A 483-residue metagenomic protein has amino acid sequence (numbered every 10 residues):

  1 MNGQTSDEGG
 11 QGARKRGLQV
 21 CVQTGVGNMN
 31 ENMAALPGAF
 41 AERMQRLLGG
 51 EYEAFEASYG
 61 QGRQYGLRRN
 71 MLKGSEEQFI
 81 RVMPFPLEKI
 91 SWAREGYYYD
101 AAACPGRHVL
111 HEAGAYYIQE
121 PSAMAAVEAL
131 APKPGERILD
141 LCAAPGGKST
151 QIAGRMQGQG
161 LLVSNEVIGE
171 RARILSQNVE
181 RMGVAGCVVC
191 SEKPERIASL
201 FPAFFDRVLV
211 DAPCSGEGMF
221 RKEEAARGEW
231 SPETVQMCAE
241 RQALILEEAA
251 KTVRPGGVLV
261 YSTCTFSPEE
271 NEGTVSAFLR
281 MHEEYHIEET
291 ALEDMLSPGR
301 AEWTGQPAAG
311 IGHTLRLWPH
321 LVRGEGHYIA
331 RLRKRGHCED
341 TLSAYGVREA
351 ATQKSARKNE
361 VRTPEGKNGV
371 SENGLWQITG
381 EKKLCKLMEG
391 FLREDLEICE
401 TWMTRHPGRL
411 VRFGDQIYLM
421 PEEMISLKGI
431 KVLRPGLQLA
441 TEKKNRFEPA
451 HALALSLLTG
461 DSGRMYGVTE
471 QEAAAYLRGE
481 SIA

Functional and structural regions predicted by a protein language model:
G25, M29-I80, E325, R335-A483: Polybasic, low-complexity RNA-engagement segments
Y65-M124: Conserved AdoMet
K133, S199-L209: A short acidic, Gly/Pro-enriched loop at the edge of an enzyme's catalytic core that lines a small-molecule cofactor
G135-C142: Conserved class I S-adenosyl-L-methionine
P145-G158: Conserved SAM-binding loop of SAM-dependent methyltransferases across substrates and taxa, primarily the Class I
Q157, V253-P255: Helix-to-beta-strand junctions that scaffold the AdoMet/dcAdoMet cofactor pocket in Class I SAM-dependent enzymes
V167-P202: S-adenosyl-L-methionine
E170, D206-E248, C264-N271: Mobile active-site "lid"/loop adjacent to the S-adenosyl-L-methionine
